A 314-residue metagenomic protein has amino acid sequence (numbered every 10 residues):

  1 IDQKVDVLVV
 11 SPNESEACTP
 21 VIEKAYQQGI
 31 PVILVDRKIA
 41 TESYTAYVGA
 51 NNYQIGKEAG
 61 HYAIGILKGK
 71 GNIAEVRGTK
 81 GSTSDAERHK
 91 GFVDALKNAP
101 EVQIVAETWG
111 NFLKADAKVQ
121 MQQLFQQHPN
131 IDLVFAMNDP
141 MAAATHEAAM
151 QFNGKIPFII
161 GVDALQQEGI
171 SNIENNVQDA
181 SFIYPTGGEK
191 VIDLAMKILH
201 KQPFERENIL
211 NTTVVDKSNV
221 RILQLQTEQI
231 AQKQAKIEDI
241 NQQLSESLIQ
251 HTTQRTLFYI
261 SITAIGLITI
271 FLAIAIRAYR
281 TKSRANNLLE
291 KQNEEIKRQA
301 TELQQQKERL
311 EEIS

Functional and structural regions predicted by a protein language model:
D6-Y26, F92, A106, G110-I170: Hydrophobic alpha-helical
V7, S15-Q54, G65, N72 (+1 more regions): Flexible loop/hinge segments that line or gate small-molecule binding clefts
V48-I73, A115-K118, L165-G169, Y184-H200: Hydrophobic alpha-helical segments within soluble ligand-binding/sensing domains
G49, A74-S84, W109-N111: Short beta-strand->loop
I55-A59, T83-V102, Q120, A144 (+1 more regions): Short, solvent-exposed amphipathic alpha-helices that sit in or adjacent to ligand/effector-binding or catalytic
N72-E75, L96-K114: Short beta-strand elements in bilobed, periplasmic/extracellular small-molecule ligand-binding domains
K80, S84, A95-L96, G188-T252: Hinge/cleft segment of the Venus flytrap/periplasmic-binding protein
L244-Q292, I296-A300: Alpha-helical transmembrane signal-anchor helices
